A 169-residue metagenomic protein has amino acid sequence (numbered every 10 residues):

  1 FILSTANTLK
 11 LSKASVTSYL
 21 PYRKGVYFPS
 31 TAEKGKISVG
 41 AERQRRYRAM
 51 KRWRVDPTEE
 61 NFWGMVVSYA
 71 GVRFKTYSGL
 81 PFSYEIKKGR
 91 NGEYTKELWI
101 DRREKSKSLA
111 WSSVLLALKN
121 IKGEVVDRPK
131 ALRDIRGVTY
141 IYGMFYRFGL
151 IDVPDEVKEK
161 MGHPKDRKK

Functional and structural regions predicted by a protein language model:
F1-S12: Extreme N-terminal basic, low-complexity initiation segments that serve as generic localization/processing leaders
L3, G40-K169: Intrinsically disordered, charged low-complexity linkers and terminal tails that flank or connect structured domains
K10, K34-K36, K165-K169: Polybasic, lysine/arginine-rich low-complexity segments
S12-Y47: BZIP DNA-binding basic region
